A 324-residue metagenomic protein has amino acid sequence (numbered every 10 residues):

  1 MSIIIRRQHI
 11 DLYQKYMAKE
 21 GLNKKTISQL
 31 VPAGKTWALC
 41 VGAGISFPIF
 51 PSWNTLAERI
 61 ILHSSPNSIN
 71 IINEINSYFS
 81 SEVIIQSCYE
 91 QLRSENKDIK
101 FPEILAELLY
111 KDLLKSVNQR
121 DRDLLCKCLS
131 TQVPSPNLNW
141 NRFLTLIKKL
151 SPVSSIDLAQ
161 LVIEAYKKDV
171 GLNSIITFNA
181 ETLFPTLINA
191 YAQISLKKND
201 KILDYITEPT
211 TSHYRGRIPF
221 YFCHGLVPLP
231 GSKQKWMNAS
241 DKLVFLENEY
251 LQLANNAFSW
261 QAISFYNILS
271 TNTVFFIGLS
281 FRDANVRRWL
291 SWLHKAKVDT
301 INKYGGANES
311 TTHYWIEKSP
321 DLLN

Functional and structural regions predicted by a protein language model:
M1-N324: SIR2/sirtuin NAD+-dependent deacylase catalytic core
